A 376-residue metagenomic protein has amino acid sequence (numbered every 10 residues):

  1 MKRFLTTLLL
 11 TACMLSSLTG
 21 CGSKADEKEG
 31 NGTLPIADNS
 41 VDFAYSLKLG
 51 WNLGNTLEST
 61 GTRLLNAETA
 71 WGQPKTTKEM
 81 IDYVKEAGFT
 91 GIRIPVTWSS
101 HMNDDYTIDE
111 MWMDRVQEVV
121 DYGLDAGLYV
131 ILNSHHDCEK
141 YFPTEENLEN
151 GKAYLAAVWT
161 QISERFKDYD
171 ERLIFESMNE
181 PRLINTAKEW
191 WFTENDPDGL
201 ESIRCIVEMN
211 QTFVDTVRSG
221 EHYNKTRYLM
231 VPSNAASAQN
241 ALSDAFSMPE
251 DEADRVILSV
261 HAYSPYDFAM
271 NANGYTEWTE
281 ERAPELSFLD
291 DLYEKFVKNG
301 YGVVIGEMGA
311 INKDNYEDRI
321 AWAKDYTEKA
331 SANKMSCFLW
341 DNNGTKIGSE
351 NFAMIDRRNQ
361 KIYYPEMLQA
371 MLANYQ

Functional and structural regions predicted by a protein language model:
M1-L9: Positively charged n-region of N-terminal signal peptides that target proteins for export
S17-G20: C-terminal motif of bacterial Sec signal peptides marking the signal peptidase cleavage site
K24-G91, K295, A370: N-terminal carbohydrate-binding accessory modules
L53-T76, D104-I108, N147, D267-E285: Acidic/histidine-rich helix-loop elements that form or flank divalent-metal/phosphate-binding sites at the catalytic
W71-I92, M102, Y106-H136, K140-S177 (+2 more regions): An active-site-proximal structural segment forming one wall of the substrate-binding cleft that immediately precedes
A153-G274, F288-I311, A332-N333: Active-site region of glycoside hydrolase catalytic domains
N315-Q376: Aromatic-rich peripheral "rim/lid" segments of glycoside hydrolase catalytic domains that contact and position glycan
